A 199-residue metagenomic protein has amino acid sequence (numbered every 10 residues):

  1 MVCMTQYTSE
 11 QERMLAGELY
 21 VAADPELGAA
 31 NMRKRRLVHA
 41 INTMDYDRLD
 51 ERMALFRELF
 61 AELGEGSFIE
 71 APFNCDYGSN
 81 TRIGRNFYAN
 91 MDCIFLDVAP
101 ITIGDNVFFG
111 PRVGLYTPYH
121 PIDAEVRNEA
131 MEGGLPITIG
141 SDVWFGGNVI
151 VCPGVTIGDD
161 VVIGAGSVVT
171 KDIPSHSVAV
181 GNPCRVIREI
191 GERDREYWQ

Functional and structural regions predicted by a protein language model:
M1-G66, C184-Q199: Terminal amphipathic alpha-helical/low-complexity segments used for targeting or macromolecular assembly
Q11-E12, L59, E129, P136 (+1 more regions): Short secondary-structure boundary/capping segments
L55, A71-N74: Arg/Lys-rich RNA-binding interfaces used to dock onto structured RNA substrates
F68, W144, V162, V178-V180: Short-chain dehydrogenase/reductase
F73-I83, Y88-T156, N182-Q199: Flexible, glycine/small-residue-enriched loop-and-beta-strand segment within the central core of proteins
F108, V161-V162: Short alpha-helix at the nucleotide-sugar/activated-sugar donor binding site of glycosyltransferases and closely
T156, T170-K171: Active-site/ligand-binding-proximal alpha/beta "capping" segment
